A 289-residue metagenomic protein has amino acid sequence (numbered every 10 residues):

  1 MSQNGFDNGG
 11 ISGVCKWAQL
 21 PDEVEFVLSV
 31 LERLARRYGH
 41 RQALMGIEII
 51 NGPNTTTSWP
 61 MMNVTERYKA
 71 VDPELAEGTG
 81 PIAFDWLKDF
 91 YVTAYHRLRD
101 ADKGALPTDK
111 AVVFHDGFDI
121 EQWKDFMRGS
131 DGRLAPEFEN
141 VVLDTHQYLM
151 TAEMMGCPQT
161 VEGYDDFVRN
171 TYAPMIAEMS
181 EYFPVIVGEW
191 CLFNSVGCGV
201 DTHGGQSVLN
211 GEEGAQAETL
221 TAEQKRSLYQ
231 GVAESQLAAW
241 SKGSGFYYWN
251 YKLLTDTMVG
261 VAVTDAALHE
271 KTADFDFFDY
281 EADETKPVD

Functional and structural regions predicted by a protein language model:
S2-V200, A238-Y248, T257-M258: Active-site region of glycoside hydrolase catalytic domains
C198-E218, A222-K225, E234, Y248-A267: C-terminal/domain-terminus segments
S227-Y229: Short linear interaction motifs
G231, S235-A238: Charged/polar, solvent-exposed surface patches and flexible loops
V261-D289: Extracellular glycan-recognition regions
